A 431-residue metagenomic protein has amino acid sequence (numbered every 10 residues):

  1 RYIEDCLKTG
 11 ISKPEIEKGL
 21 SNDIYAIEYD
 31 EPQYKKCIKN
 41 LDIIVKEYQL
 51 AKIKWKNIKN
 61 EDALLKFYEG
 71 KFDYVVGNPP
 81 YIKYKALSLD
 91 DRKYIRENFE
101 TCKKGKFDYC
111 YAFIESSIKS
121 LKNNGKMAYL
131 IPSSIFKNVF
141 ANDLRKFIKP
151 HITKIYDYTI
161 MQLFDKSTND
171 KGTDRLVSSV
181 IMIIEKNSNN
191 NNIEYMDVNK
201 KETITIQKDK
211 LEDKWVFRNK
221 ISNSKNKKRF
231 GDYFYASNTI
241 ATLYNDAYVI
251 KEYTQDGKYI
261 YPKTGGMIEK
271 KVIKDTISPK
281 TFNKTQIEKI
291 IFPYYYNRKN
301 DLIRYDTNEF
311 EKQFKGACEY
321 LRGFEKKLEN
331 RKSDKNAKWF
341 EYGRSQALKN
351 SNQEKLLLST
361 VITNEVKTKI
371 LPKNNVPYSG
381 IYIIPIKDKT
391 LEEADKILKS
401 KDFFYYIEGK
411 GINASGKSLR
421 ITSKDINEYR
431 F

Functional and structural regions predicted by a protein language model:
R1-Y68, I131-S134, V139: Conserved S-adenosyl-L-methionine
I3, Y29-Y34, A63-D256: Signature of N6-adenine DNA methyltransferases within the class I
G19, R175-S179, V376-Y378: Short, solvent-exposed loop/turn segments at the edges of secondary structure
N22, K56, D73, T153 (+1 more regions): Conserved acidic residues
D42-I44, D91-I95, L144-F147, K289-Y294 (+1 more regions): Glycine-rich, phosphate-binding/catalytic loops in enzymes
T159, S359-V376, F404-A414: Short, ligand-facing micro-motifs at secondary-structure edges
D170-L357, I397, Y406, I412 (+1 more regions): C-terminal substrate-recognition regions of SAM-dependent nucleic acid methyltransferases
E365-K396: A short beta-sheet element
